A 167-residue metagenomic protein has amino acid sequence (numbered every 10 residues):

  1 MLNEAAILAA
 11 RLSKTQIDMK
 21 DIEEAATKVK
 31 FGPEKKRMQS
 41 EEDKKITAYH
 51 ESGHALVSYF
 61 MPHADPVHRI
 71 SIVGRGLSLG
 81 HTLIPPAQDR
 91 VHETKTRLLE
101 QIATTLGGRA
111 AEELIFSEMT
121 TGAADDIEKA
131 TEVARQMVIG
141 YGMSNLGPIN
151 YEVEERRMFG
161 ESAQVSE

Functional and structural regions predicted by a protein language model:
L2-M19, T27-K35, A55-V67, M137-S144: AAA+ ATPase "lid" subdomain C-terminal helix
N3, E23, E128-E132: Generic alpha-helical structural signal
E4, E23, E51, E112-E113: Acidic-residue sensor for enzyme active/binding pockets
D18-I22, K44-K45: Short, conserved alpha-helical segments within structured domains
E23-K28, G76-S78: Short, conserved phosphate-binding/catalytic loop or strand-edge motifs used in phosphoryl-/nucleotidyl-transfer
R37-I46: Short pre-active-site segment immediately N-terminal to the catalytic Zn-binding motif
I46-A48, A55-E167: Soluble catalytic regions of large protease machineries
